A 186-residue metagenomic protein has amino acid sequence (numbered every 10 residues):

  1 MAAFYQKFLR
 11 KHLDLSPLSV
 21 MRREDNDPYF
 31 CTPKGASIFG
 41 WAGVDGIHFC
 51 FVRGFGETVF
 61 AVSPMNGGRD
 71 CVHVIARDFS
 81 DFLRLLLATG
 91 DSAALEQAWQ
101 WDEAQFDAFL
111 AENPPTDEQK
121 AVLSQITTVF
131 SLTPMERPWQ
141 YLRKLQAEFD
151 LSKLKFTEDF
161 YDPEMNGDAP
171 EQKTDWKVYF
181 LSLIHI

Functional and structural regions predicted by a protein language model:
F4-H12: Amphipathic alpha-helical segments
K11-K120: Long, low-complexity, intrinsically disordered segments enriched in glycines and aromatic residues
P114-V178: Low-complexity intrinsically disordered segments
I184-I186: Conserved small/polar residues in nucleotide/adenosyl-binding loops
